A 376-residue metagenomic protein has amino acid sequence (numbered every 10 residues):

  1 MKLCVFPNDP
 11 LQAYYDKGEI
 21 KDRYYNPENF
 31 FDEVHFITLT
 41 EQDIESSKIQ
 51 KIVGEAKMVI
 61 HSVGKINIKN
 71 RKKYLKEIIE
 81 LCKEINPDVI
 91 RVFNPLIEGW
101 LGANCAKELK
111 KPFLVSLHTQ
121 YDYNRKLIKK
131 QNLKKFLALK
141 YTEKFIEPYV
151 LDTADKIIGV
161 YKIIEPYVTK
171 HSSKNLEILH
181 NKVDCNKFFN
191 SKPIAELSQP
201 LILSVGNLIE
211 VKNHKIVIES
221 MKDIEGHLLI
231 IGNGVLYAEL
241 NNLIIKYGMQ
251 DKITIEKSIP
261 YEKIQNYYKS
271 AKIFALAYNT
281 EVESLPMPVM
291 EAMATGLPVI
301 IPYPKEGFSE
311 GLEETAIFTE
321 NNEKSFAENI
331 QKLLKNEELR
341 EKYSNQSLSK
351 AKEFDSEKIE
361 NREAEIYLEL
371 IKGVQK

Functional and structural regions predicted by a protein language model:
M1-E45: N-terminal subdomain of nucleotide-sugar transferases
C4-F6, E196-E225, L229: Conserved donor-binding/catalytic core segment of Leloir-type glycosyltransferases
R23-N29, W100, N104, E108 (+2 more regions): Membrane-proximal helix-turn-helix segments that form the acceptor-binding/catalytic region of lipid-linked
L151, S258-I259, N266-A271: Short alpha-helical donor nucleotide-sugar binding micro-motif in glycosyltransferases
D155, K269-S284, L297: Acidic donor-binding loop of glycosyltransferase active sites
I163, K182: Carbohydrate-associated surface elements
V289, A294, P298-P302: Short hydrophobic beta-strand element within catalytic cores of glycosyltransferases and related nucleotide-activated
Y303, E313-K324, K332-E338, K352: Conserved acidic donor-binding segment of nucleotide-sugar-dependent glycosyltransferases
